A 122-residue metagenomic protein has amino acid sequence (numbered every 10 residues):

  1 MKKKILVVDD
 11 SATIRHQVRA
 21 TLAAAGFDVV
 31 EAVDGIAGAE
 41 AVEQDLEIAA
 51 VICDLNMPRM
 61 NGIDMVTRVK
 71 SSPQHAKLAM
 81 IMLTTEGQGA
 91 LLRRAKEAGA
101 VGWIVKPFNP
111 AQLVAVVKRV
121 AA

Functional and structural regions predicted by a protein language model:
H16-A24: Charged docking surfaces used in two-component/phosphorelay signaling
E31-A50: Acidic, metal-coordinating helix/loop segments flanking the phosphotransfer/catalytic sites of two-component signaling
D54, T84: Active-site residues of response regulator receiver
M57: Receiver (REC) domain active-site loop signature in two-component systems and cognate sites in sensor histidine kinases
A90, F108-V117: C-terminal output helix
